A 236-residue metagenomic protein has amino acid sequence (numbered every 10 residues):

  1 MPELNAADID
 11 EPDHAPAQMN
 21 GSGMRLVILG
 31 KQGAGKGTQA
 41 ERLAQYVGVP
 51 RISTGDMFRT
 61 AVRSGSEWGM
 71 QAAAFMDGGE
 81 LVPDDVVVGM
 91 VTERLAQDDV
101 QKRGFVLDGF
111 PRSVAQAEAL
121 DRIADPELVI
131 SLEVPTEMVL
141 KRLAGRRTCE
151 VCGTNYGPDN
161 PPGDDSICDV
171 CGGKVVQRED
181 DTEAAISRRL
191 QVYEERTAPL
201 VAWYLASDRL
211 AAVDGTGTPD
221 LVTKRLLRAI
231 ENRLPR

Functional and structural regions predicted by a protein language model:
M1-R236: Glycine-rich phosphate-binding loop of ATP-dependent small-molecule kinases
